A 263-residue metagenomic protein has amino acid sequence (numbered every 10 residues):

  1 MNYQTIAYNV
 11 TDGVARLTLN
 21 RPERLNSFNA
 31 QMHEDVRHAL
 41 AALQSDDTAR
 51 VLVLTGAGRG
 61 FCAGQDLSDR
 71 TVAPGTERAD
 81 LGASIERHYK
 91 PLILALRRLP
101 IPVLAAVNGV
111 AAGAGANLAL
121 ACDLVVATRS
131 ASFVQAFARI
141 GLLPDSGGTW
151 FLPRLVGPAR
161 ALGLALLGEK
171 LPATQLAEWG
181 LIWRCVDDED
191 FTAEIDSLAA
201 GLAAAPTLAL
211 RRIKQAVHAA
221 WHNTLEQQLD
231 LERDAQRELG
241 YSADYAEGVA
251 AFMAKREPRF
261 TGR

Functional and structural regions predicted by a protein language model:
M1-A57, L94, T192: Conserved CoA-thioester-binding segment of acyl-CoA-metabolizing enzymes
I6, L94-L210, R237-S242, E247-A250 (+2 more regions): Crotonase-fold acyl-CoA enzyme core
Q31, D35, H88, A95 (+4 more regions): Charged catalytic carboxylate motif
A41, G56-A95, A111, R139-G141 (+1 more regions): Glycine- (often His-adjacent) and acidic-residue-rich active-site loop that binds/positions the CoA thioester
E86-I93, A199, V217, L229-E232 (+2 more regions): Hydrophobic alpha-helical core bundles mediating ligand binding, dimerization, or RNAP-core interactions
K214-N223: Short, charged, surface-exposed hinge/linker loops at domain edges that act as mobile lids or interdomain connectors
